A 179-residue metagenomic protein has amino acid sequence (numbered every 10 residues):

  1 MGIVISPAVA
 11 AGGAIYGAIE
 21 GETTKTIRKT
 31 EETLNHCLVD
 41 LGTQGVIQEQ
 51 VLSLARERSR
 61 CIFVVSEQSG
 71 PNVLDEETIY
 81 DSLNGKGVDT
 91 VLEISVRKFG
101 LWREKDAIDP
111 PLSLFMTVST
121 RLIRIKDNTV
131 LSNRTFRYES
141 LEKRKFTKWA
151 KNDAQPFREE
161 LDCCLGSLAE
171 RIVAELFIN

Functional and structural regions predicted by a protein language model:
M1-R97, I125-D127: N-terminal segment of the mature soluble domain
L41, E57-R60, K86-G87, P110 (+1 more regions): C-terminal/domain-edge helix-coil "capping" segments
Q48-R56, S119, A169, V173: Generic solvent-exposed, charged/amphipathic alpha-helical segments that serve as macromolecular interface scaffolds
I79-Y80, E104-I108: Extracellular loop and loop/strand-boundary signature of outer-membrane beta-barrel proteins
S95-L101, T117, Y138: Generic short beta-strand segments
R97, W102-K105, N128-L131: Short helix-loop boundary/capping segments
S113-R124: A short beta-strand signature
